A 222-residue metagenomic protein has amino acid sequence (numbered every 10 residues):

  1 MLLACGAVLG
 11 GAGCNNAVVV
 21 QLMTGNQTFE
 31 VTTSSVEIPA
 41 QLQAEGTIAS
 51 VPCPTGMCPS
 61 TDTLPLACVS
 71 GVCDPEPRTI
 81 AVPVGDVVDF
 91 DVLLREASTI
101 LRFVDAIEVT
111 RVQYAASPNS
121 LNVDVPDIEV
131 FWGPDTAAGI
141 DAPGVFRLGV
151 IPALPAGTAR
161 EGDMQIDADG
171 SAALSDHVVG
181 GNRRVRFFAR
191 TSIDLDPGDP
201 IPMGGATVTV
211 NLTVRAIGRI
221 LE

Functional and structural regions predicted by a protein language model:
C5, A12-C14: N-terminal Sec signal peptide cleavage junction
C14-P75: N-terminal leader/pro-regions and domain N-caps
P75-V104: Short beta-strands within extracellular/lumenal beta-sheet-rich domains
F103-S120: A short beta-strand element within beta-rich, extracytoplasmic domains of secreted/secretory-pathway proteins
A115-P126, L195-D199: Extended, low-complexity, turn-rich repeat/linker tracts enriched in Gly/Pro/Ser/Thr and Asp/Glu that occur
L121-G139: Short, surface-exposed beta-strand/strand-loop-strand elements in extracellular ectodomains
P152-N211: Cysteine-clustered segments with highest specificity for TGF-beta superfamily mature ligands
T209-E222: Short, low-complexity, Pro/Ser/Thr/Gly-rich segments in the mature regions of secreted, periplasmic
